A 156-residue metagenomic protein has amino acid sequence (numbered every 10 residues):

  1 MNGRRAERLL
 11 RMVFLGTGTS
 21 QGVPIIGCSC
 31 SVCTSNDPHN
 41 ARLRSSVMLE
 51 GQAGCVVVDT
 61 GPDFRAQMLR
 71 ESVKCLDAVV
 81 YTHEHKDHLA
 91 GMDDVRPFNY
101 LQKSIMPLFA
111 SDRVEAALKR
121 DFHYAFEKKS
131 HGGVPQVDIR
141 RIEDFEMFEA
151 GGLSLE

Functional and structural regions predicted by a protein language model:
N2-E156: Binuclear metal-dependent hydrolase catalytic cores
